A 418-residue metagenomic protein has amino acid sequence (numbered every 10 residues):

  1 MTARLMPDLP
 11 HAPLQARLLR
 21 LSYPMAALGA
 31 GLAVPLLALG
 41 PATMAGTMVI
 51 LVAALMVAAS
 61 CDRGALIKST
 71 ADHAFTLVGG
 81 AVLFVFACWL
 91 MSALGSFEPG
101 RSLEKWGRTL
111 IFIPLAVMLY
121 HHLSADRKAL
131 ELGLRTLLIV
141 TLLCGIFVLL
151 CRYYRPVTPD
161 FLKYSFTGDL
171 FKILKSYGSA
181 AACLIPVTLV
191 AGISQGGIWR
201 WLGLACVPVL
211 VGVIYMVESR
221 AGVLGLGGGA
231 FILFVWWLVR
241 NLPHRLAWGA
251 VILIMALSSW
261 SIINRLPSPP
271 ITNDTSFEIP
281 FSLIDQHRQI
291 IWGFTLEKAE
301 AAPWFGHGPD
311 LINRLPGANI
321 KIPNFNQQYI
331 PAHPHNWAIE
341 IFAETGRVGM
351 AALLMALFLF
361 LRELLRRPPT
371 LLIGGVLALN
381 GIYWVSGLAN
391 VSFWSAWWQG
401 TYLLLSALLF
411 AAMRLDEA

Functional and structural regions predicted by a protein language model:
M1-R101, H121-R135, S194-W201, A247 (+1 more regions): Transmembrane signal-anchor hairpin modules in multi-pass inner-membrane enzymes, especially those that act on
A30-A33, A54, P114, K128-L162 (+4 more regions): Alpha-helical transmembrane segments of multi-pass inner-membrane proteins
A33-A42, E340-T345, G374-A412: Membrane helix-loop boundary segments at the extracytoplasmic
P41-V49, E104-K105, D169-L184, A221 (+2 more regions): Membrane-interface micro-motifs in multi-pass membrane enzymes
L94-L103, Y215-V217, L388-W394: Membrane-interface helix caps and helix-loop-helix hairpins in membrane proteins
M216, W237-I284, G293-A301, P309: A membrane-periplasm/extracellular boundary helix in multi-pass inner-membrane enzymes that assemble envelope glycans
I279-G293, F305-T345: Long extracytoplasmic/lumenal interhelical loops at the membrane interface of multi-pass membrane proteins
E344-W384: Hydrophobic transmembrane alpha-helices and their immediate junctions
